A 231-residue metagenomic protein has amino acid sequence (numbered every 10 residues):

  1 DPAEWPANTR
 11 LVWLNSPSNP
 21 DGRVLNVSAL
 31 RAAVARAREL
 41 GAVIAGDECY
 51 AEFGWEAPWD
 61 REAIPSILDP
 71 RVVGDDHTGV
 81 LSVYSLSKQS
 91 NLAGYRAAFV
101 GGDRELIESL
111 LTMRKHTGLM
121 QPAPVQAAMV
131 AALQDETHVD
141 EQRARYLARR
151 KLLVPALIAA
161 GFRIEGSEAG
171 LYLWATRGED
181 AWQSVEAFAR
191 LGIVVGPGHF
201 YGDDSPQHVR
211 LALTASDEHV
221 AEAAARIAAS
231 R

Functional and structural regions predicted by a protein language model:
D1-R231: PLP-dependent class I/II
